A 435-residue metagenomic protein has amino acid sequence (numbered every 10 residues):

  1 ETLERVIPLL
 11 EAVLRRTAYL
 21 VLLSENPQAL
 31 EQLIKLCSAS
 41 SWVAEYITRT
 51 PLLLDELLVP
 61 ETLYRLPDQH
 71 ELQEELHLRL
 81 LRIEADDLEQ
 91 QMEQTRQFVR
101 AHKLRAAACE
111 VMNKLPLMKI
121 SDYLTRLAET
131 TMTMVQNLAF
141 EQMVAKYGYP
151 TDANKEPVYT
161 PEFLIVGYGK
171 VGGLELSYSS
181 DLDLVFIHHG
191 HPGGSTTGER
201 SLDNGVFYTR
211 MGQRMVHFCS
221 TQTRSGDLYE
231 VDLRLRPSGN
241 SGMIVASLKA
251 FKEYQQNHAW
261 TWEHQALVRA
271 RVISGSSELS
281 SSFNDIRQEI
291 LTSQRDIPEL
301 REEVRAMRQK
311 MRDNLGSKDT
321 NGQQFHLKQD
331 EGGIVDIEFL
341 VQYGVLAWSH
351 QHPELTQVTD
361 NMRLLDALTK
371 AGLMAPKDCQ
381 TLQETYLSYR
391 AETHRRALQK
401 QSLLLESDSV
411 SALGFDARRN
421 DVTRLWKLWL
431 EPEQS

Functional and structural regions predicted by a protein language model:
E1-S435: A nucleotide- and high-energy phosphate-metabolite-utilizing enzyme signature
